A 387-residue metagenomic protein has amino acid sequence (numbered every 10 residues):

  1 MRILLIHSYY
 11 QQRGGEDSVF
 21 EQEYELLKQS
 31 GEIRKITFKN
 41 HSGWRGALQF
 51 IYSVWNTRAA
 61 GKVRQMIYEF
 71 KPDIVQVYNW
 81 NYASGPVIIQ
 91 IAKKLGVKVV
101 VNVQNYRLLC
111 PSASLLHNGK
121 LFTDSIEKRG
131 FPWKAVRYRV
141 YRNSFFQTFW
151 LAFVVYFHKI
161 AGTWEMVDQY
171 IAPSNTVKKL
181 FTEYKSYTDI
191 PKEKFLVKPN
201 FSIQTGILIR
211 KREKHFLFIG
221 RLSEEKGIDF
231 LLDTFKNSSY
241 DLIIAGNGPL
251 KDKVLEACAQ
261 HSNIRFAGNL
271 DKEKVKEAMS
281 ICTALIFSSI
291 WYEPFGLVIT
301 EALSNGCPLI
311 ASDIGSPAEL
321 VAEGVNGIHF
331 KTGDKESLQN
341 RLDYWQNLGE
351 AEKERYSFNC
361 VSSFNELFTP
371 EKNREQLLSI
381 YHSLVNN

Functional and structural regions predicted by a protein language model:
D17-S18, K214-N237, P249-D252: A conserved mid-protein helix/loop that constitutes part of the nucleotide-sugar donor-binding site
F131-G206: Donor nucleotide-sugar binding/catalytic pocket of nucleotide-sugar-dependent glycosyltransferases
K253-E273: Nucleotide-activated donor-binding/catalytic signature segment of Leloir-type glycosyltransferases, i.e., the conserved
N269-L270, E277-C282: Short alpha-helical donor nucleotide-sugar binding micro-motif in glycosyltransferases
K276, I299-S304, A318-E319, V325: Short alpha-helical segment that forms part of, or immediately flanks, the ligand-binding pocket in carbohydrate-active
P308-A311: Short hydrophobic beta-strand element within catalytic cores of glycosyltransferases and related nucleotide-activated
E323-G324, I328-K335, Y344-E350: Conserved acidic donor-binding segment of nucleotide-sugar-dependent glycosyltransferases
A351-H382: A charged, aromatic-enriched C-terminal amphipathic alpha-helix characteristic of glycosyltransferases across folds
